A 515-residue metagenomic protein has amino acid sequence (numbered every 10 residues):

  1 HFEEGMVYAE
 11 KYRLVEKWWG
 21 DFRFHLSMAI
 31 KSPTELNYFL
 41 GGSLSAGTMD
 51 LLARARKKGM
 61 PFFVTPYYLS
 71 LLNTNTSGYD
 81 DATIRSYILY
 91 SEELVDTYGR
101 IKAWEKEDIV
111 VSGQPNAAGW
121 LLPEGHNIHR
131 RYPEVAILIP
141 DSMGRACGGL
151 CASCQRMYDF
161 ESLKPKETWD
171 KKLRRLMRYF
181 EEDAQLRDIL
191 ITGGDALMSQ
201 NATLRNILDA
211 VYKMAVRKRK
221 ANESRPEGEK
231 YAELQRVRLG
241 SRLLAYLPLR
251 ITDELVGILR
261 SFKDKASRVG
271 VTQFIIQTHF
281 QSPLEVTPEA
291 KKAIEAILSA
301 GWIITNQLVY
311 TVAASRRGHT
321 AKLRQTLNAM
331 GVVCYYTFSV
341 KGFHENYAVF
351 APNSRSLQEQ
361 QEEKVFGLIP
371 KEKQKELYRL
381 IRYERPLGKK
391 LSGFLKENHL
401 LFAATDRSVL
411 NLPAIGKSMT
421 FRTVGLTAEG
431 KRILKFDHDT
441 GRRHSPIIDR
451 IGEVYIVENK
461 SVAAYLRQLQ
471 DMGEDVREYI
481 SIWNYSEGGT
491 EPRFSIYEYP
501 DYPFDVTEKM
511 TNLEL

Functional and structural regions predicted by a protein language model:
H1-K58, V64, G425-L515: Radical SAM enzyme core and accessory elements
H1-R131: Flexible, acidic/Gly-rich N-terminal and inter-domain linker regions that tether and position cofactor-handling modules
F24, L52-M60, I128, K164 (+3 more regions): Conserved aromatic-histidine-acidic binding/catalytic patches
P61-F62, Y68, A196-M198, G342-F343: Gly/Ser/Thr-rich loops at beta-strand to alpha-helix junctions that form or flank small-molecule/cofactor-binding
I88-L89, T97-I139, A152-R268: Conserved Radical SAM active-site core
M143, C147-L150: Short pre-active-site segment immediately N-terminal to redox-active cysteine/selenocysteine motifs in thiol-based
M198-I369: Conserved AdoMet/S-adenosylmethionine-binding subsite of the radical SAM
A314-R317, R324-D439, D449-E453: A structural motif corresponding to the C-terminal lobe/cap of the Radical SAM core domain
